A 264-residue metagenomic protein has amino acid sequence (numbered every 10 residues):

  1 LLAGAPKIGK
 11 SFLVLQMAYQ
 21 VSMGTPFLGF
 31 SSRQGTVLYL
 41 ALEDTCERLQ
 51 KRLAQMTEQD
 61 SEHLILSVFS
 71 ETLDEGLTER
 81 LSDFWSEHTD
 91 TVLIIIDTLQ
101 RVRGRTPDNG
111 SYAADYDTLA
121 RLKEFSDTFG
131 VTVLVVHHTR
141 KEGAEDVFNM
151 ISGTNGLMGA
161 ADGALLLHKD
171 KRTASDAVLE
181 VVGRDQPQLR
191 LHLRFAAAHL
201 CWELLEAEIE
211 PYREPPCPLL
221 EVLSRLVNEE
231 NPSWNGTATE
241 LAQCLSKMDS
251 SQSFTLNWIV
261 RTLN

Functional and structural regions predicted by a protein language model:
L1-A3, K7, S11-F12, L40 (+2 more regions): Phosphate-binding/switch region of NTP-binding enzymes
L13, M17: Hydrophobic positions on the alpha1 helix immediately C-terminal to the Walker A/P-loop
Y19-M23: Short, well-ordered alpha-helices that flank and scaffold nucleotide-derived cofactor binding pockets
P26, F30-D117, K123-E124, R184 (+2 more regions): Conserved inter-motif catalytic segment of the P-loop NTP-binding fold
T45, L49, L73, L77 (+9 more regions): Helical mechanochemical/support elements of P-loop NTPase systems and associated helical scaffolds
M56, R121, F125-T128, C244 (+1 more regions): Alpha-helical structural signal in soluble globular domains
H192-N264: DNA transaction DNA-binding modules
